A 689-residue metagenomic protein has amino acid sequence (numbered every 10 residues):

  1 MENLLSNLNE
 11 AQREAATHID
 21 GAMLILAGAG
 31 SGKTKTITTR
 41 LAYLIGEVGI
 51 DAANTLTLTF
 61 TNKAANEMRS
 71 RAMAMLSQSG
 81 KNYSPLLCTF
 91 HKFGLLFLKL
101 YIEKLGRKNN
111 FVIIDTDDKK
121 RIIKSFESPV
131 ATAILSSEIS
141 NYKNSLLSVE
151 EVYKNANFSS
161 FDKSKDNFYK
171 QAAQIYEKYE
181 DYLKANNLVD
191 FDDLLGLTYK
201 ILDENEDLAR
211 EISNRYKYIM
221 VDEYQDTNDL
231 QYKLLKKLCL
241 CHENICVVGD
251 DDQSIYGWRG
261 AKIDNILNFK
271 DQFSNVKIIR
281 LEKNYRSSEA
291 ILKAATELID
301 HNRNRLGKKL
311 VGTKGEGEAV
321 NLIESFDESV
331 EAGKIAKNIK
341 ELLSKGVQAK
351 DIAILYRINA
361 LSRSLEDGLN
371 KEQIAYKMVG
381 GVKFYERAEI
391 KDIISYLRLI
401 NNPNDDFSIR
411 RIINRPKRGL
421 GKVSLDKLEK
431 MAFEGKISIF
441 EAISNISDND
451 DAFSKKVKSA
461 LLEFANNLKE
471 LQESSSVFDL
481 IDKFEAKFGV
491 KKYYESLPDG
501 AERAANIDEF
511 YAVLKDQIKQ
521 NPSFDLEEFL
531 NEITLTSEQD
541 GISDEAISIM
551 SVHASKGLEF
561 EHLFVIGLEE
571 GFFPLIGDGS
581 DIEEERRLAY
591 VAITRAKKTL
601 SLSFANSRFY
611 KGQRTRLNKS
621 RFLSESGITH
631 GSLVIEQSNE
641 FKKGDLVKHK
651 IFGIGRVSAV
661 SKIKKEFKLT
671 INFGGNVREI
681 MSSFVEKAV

Functional and structural regions predicted by a protein language model:
E2, D20-M23, G28, A42-Y216 (+9 more regions): A basic/glycine-biased coupling hinge at the interface between accessory DNA-binding modules
E2-L5, T39, Y43-G46, D229-S325: Conserved RecA-like helicase ATPase core segment that couples NTP binding/hydrolysis to strand translocation
L5-I19, L230: N-terminal pre-P-loop "Q-motif" helix
I25, S31-I37, I102, K108 (+5 more regions): Helicase P-loop NTPase motor core
F161, K165, E366-G368, I374 (+3 more regions): Conserved helicase C-terminal RecA-like lobe
N214-D229, C246: SF2 helicase catalytic motif II
F573, K668-T670, G674-E686: A short macromolecule-binding patch
F622-D645: Mixed-charge, Lys/Arg-rich low-complexity intrinsically disordered regions
